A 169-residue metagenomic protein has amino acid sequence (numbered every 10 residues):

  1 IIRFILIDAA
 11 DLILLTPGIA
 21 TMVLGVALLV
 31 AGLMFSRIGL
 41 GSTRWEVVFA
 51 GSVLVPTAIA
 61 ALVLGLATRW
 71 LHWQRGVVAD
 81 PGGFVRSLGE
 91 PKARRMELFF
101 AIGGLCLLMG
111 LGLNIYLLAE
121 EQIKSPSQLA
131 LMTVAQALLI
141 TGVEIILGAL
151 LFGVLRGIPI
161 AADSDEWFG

Functional and structural regions predicted by a protein language model:
I1-G169: Hydrophobic helical membrane-anchoring modules
